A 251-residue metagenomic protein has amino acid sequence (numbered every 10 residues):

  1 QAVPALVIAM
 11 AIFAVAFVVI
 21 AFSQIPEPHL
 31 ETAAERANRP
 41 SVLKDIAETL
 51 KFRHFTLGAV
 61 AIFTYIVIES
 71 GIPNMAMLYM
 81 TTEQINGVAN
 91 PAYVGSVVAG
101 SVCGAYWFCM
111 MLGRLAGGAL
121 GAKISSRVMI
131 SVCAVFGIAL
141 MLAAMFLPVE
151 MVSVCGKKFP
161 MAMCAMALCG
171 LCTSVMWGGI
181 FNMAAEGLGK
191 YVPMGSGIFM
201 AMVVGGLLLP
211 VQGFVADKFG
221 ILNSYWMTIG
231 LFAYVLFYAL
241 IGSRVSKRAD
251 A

Functional and structural regions predicted by a protein language model:
Q1-M10, V211-A233: A membrane-interface helix-boundary motif in multi-pass transporters
V7-A34, Y238-S243: C-terminal membrane-cytosol helix-exit motif in multi-pass small-molecule transporters
L30-G58: Juxtamembrane intracellular "pre-TM" segments in multi-pass secondary transporters
A47-G104: Extracytoplasmic gate region of multi-pass secondary transporters
W107-L112, M202-V204: Short hydrophobic/small-residue motifs within alpha-helical transmembrane segments of multi-pass transporter-like
M110-S126, A216-D217: Helix-to-loop junctions at the C-terminal end of transmembrane segments in multipass secondary transporters
I124-I180: C-terminal transmembrane helical hairpin of 12-TM major facilitator-type secondary transporters
T173-G189, G195: Intracellular juxtamembrane helix-capping segments at the cytosolic ends of symmetry-related transmembrane helices
